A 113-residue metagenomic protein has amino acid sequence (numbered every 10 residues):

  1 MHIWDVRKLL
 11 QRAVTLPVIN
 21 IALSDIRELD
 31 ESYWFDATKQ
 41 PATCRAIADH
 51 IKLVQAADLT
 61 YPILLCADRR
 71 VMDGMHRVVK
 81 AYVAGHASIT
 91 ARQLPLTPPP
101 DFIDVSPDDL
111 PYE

Functional and structural regions predicted by a protein language model:
M1-I3, I21-A22, Y112-E113: General structural signal for secondary-structure boundaries
M1-L16: N-terminal leader/domain-start detector
P17-R70: Short alpha-helix boundary/capping and kink motifs at helix termini
F35-R45, L96-E113: Amphipathic, charge-rich alpha-helical segments that serve as recognition/docking helices
D68, L94-L96: Beta-hairpin (beta-strand-turn-beta-strand) motif
D68-A84: A sequence-level detector for short glycine-anchored, His/Arg-bearing signature motifs that mark catalytic or binding
A87-L94: Short hydrophobic/aromatic-enriched beta-strand-loop microsegments
